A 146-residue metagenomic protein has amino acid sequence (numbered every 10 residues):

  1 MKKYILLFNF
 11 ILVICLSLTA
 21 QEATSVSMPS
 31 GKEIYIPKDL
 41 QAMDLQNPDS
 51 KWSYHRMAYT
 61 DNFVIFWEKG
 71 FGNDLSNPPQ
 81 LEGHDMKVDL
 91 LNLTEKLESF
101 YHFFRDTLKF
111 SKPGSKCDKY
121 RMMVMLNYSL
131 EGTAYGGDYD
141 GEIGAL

Functional and structural regions predicted by a protein language model:
M1-A23: Bacterial Sec-dependent N-terminal signal peptides
L12, A145-L146: Glycine-rich, often proline-containing surface loops adjacent to acidic residues and nearby aromatics that form
E22-V64, K69-A145: Zn2+-dependent metallopeptidase catalytic core
